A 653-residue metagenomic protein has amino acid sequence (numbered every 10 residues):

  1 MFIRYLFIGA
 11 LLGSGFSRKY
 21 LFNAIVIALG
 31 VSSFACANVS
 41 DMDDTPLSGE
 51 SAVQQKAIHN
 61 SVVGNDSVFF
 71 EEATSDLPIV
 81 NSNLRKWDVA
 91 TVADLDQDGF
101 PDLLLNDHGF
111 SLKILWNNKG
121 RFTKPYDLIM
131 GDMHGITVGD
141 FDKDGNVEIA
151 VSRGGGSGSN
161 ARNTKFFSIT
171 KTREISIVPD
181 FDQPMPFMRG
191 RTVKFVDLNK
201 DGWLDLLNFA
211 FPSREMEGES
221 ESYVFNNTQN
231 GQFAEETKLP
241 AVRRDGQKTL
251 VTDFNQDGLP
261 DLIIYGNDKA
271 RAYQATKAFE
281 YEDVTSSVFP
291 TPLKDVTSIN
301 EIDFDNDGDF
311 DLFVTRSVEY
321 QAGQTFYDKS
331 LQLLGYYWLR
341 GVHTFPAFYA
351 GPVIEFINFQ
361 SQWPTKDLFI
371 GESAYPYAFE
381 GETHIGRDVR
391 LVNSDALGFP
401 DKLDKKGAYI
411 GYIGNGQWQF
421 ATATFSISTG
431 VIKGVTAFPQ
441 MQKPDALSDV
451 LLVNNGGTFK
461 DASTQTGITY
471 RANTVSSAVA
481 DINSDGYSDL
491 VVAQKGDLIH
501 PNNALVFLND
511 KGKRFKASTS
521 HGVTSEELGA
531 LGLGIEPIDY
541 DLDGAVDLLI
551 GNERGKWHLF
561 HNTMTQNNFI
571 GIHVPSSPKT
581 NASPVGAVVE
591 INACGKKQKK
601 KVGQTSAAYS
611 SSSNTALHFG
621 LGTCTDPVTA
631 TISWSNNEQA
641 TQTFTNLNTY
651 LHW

Functional and structural regions predicted by a protein language model:
N23-S33: Bacterial N-terminal signal peptides
N38-Q55, L77, D497, S520-W653: Gly/Ser/Thr/Pro-enriched helix-cap/hinge segments flanking short amphipathic alpha-helices
N38-R85, W116-D132, F167-M188, F225-R244 (+5 more regions): Blade-edge motifs of beta-propeller repeat domains
D76-F110: Beta-strand-rich domains and repeat architectures in extracellular enzymes and scaffolds, especially beta-propellers
K86-Q97, M133-K143, D182, R189-K200 (+4 more regions): Beta-propeller blade termini
Q97-N106, K143-R153, K200-A210, Q256-Y265 (+3 more regions): Acidic/hydrophobic-patterned starts of short beta strands in beta-sheet-rich repeat architectures
G109-F110, S157-R162, E215-S220, Y265-D268 (+3 more regions): Short, solvent-exposed loop/turn segments at conserved positions within beta-propeller repeat blades
E174-Y273, F279-E280, K294-Q324: Solenoidal tandem-repeat scaffolds enriched in leucines and small polar residues
